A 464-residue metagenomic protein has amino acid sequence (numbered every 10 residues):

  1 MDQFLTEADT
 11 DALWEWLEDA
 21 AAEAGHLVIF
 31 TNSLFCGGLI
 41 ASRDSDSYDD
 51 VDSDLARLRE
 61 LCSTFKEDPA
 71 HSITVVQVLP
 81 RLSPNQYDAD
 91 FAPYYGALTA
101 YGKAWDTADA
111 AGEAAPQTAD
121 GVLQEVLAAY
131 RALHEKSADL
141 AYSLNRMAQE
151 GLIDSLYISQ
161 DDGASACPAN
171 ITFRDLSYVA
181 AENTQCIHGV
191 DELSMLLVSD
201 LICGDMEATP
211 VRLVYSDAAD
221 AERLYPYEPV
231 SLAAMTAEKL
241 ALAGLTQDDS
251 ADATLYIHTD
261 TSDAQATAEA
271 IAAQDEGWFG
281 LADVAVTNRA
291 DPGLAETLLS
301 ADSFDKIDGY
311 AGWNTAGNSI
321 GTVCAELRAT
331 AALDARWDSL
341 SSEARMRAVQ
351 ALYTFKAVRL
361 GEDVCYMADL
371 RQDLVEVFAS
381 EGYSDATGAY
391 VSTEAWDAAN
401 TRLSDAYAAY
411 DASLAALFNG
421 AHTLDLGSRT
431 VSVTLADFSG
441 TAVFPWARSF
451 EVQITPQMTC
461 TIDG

Functional and structural regions predicted by a protein language model:
M1-G464: An N-terminal assembly and electron-transfer interface module characteristic of large anaerobic redox and radical
